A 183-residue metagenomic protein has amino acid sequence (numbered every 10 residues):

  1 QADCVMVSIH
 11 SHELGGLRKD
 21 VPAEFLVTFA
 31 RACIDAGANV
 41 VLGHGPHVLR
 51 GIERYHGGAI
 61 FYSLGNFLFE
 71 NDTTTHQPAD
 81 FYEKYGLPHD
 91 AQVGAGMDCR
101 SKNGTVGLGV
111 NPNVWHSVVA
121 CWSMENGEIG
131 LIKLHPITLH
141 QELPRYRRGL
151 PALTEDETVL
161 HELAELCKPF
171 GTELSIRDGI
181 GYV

Functional and structural regions predicted by a protein language model:
Q1-R18: Short acidic, glycine-rich surface-loop motifs adjacent to enzyme active sites
A2, H56-G58, I129: Short coil/turn connectors at secondary-structure junctions
M6, Y62, W122: Conserved, mostly hydrophobic/aromatic
H10-L14, H47, G65-F67, I137: Active-site beta-loop-alpha junctions enriched in small/polar residues
G16, G51, E70-N71, G130-L131 (+1 more regions): Short active-site-adjacent structural elements
V21-V118: Conserved beta-sheet core of the metallophosphoesterase superfamily
H76-V183: A short C-terminal boundary segment appended to hydrolase-like catalytic domains
